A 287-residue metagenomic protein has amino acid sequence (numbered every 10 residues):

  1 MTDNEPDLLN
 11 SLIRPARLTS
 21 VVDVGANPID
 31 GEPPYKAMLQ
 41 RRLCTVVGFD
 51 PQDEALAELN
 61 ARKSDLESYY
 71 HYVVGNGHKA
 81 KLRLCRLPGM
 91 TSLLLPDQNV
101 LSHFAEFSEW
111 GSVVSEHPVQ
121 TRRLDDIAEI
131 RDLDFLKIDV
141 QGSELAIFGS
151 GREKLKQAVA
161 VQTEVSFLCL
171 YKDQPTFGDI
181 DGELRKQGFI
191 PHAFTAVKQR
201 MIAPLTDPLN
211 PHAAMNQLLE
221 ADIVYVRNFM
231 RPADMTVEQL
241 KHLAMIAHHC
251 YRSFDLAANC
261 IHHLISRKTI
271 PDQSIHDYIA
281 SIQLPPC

Functional and structural regions predicted by a protein language model:
M1-C287: Phosphate/nucleotide-binding beta-alpha loop and adjacent structural elements of enzyme active sites
